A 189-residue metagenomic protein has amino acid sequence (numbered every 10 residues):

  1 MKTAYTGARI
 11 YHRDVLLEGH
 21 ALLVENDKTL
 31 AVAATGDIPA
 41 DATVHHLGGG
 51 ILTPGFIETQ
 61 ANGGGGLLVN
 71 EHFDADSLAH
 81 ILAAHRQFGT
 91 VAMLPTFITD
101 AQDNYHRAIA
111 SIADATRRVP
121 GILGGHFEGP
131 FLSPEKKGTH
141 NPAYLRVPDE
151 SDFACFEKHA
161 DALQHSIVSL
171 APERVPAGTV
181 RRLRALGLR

Functional and structural regions predicted by a protein language model:
M1-I38: N-terminal metal-binding scaffold of metallo-dependent hydrolase/deaminase domains
T3-Y5, I38-A79, A83: Replace "His-x-His-based motif
A8, L22, D27, G49 (+4 more regions): Divalent metal-coordination and catalytic microenvironments
A40-T43, L47-G49, A108-P120: Short amphipathic alpha-helices and their capping/turn segments at secondary-structure boundaries
N62-G64, A79-A108, G121-S133, A160-V175 (+1 more regions): Divalent metal-dependent hydrolysis catalytic cores, especially in the metallo-beta-lactamase
A113-T116, V180-G187: Surface-exposed amphipathic alpha-helices with a cationic face
S133-K158: Conserved phosphate-binding/catalytic loop of the ribokinase/pfkB sugar-kinase fold
D149-Q164, V168, L183: Glycine/proline-rich, positively charged, aromatic-decorated active-site loop/lid region on the catalytic face
